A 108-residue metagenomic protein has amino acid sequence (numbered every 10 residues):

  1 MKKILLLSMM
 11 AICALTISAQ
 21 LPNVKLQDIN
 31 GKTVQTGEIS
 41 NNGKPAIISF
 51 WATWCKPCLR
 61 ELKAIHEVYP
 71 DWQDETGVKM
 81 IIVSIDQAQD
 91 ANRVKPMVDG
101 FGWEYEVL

Functional and structural regions predicted by a protein language model:
M1-L21: Bacterial Sec-dependent N-terminal signal peptides
L21, N42-G43, E75, Q89: Extracytoplasmic
P22-K25, W51, I81: Conserved Rossmann-like nucleotide-binding pocket used by diverse enzymes that bind dinucleotide cofactors
N23, D28, M97-L108: Short, internal strand/loop/helix patches that form the active-site neighborhood or redox-interaction surface
V24-A46: A short beta-strand-turn-helix
G43-A46, W51-W54, Q87: Short pre-active-site segment immediately N-terminal to redox-active cysteine/selenocysteine motifs in thiol-based
K44-P45, R60-S84, K95-G100: Conserved helix-turn-beta segment immediately C-terminal to the redox Cys motif in thioredoxin-like folds
